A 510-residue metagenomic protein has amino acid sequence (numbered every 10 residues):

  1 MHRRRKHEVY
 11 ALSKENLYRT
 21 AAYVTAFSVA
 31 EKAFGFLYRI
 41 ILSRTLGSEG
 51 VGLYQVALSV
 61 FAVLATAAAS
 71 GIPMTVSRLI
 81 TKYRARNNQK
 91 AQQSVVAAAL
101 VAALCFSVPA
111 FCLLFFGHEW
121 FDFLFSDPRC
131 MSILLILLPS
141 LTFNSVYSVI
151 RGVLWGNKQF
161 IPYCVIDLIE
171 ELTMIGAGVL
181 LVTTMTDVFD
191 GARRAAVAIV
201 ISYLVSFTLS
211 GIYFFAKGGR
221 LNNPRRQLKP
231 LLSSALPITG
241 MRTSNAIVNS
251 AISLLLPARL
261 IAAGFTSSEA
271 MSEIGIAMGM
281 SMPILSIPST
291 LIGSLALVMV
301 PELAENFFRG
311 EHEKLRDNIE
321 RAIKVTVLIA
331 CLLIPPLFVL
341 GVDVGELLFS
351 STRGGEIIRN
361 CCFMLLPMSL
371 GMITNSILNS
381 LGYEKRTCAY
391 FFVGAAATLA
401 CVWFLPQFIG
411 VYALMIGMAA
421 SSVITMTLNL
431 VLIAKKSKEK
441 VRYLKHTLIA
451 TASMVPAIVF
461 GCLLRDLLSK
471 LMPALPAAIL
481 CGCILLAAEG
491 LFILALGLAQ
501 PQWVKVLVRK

Functional and structural regions predicted by a protein language model:
M1-F34, K90, S94, R226-N245 (+1 more regions): N-terminal membrane topogenesis motif
H2, N16-M74, F111, F115 (+3 more regions): Signature of the first transmembrane helix
H2-K6, L463-K510: Membrane-proximal transmembrane or re-entrant/amphipathic helices at the cytosolic face
L42-V63, A192-R193, K229-I238, P257-S286 (+1 more regions): Interfacial/gating helices of multi-pass transporter permease domains
S70-A85, S286-I323: Helix-loop junctions and terminal segments of transmembrane helices in multi-pass membrane transport/translocation
A97-L124, R316-P367, L399-A400: Alpha-helical transmembrane segments of multi-pass membrane transport and lipid-handling proteins
F143-I166, F363-V393: Membrane-interface junctions at transmembrane-helix termini in multi-pass inner-membrane proteins
V165-L180, V188-A216, V393-A397, V411-L432 (+2 more regions): Hydrophobic alpha-helical transmembrane segments
